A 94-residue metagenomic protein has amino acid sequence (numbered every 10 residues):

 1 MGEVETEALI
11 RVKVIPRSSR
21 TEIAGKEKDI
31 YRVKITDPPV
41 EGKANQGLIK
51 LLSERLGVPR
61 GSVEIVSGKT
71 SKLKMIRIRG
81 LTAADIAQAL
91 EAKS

Functional and structural regions predicted by a protein language model:
M1-G42, Q46-K50, V58-R60, E64-K69 (+1 more regions): Contiguous, often N-terminal, cationic amphipathic patches that form binding interfaces
S53: The alpha-helix within a helix-turn-helix
